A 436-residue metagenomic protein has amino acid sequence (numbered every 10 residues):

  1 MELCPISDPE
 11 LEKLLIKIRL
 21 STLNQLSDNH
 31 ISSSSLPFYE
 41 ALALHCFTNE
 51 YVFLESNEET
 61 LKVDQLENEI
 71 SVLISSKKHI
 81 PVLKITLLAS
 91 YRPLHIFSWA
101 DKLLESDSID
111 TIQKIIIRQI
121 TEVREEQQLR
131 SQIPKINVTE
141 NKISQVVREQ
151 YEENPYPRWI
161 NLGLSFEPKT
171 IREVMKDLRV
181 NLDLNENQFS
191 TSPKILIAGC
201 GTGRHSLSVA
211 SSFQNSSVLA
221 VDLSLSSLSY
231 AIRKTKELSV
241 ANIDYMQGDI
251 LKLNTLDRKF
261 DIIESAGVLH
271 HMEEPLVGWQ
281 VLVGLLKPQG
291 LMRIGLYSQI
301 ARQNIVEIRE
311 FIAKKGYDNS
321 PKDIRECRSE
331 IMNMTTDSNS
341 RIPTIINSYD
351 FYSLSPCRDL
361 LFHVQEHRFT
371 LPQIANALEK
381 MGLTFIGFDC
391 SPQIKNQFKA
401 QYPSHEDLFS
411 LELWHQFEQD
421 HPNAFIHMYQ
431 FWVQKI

Functional and structural regions predicted by a protein language model:
M1, K13, N57, C327 (+1 more regions): Rossmann-like AdoMet/SAM-dependent catalytic core
M1-V146, Y156, S190, F388-Q393 (+2 more regions): N-terminal accessory segments
T202-N215: Conserved SAM-binding loop of SAM-dependent methyltransferases across substrates and taxa, primarily the Class I
S239-L251: Conserved SAM-binding strand-loop segment of SAM-dependent methyltransferases
L251-I263: A short acidic, Gly/Pro-enriched loop at the edge of an enzyme's catalytic core that lines a small-molecule cofactor
D261-P275, M292, S298: A short SAM/SAH-binding and catalytic strip from SAM-dependent methyltransferases
L276-Q289: A short glycine-rich, Lys/Arg-flanked "PGG" loop and its adjoining helix->strand segment in the class I
L291-P343: Conserved class I S-adenosyl-L-methionine
